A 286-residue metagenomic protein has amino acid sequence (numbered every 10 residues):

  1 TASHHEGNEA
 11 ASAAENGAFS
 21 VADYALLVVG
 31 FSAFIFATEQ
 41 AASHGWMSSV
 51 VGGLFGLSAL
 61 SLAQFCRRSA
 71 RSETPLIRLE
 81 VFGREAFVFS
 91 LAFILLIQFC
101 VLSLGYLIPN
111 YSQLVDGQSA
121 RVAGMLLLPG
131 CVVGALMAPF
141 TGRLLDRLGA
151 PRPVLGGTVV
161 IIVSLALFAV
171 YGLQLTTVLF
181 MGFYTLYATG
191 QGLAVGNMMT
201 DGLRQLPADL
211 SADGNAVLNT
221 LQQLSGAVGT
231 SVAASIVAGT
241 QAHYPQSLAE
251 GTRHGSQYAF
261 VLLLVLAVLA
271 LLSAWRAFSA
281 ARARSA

Functional and structural regions predicted by a protein language model:
T1-A22, S49: Helix-loop-helix hairpins in multi-pass membrane proteins, especially solute transporters
T1-N8, V28-Q40, L57-S72, A270-F278: C-terminal membrane-cytosol helix-exit motif in multi-pass small-molecule transporters
S12-A13, E39-Q40, R67-S69, P139 (+1 more regions): Intrinsically disordered, low-complexity segments enriched in polar/charged residues with Gly/Pro, especially when
A13-A18, A25, R68, L79: Short secondary-structure boundary/capping segments
A22-Y24, I35, S49-L54, S61 (+2 more regions): 12-transmembrane solute porter fold
H44-M47: Interfacial transmembrane-helix termini
